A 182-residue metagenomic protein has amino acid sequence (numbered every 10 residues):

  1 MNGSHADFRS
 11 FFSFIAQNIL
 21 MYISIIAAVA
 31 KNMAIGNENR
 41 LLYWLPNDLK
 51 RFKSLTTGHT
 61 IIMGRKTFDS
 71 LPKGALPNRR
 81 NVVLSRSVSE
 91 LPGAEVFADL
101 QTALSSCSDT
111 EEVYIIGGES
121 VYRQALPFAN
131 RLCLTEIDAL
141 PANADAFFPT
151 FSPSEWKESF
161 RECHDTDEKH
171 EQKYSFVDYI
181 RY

Functional and structural regions predicted by a protein language model:
G3-A6: Short hydrophobic alpha-helical segments enriched in small aliphatic residues
F8-F14: Aromatic (phenylalanine/tyrosine) cluster motif
L20-I25: Extreme N-terminal starter segment of soluble prokaryotic enzymes
A27-T60, R65-Y182: Flexible, gly/pro- and Lys/Arg-enriched active-site loops
